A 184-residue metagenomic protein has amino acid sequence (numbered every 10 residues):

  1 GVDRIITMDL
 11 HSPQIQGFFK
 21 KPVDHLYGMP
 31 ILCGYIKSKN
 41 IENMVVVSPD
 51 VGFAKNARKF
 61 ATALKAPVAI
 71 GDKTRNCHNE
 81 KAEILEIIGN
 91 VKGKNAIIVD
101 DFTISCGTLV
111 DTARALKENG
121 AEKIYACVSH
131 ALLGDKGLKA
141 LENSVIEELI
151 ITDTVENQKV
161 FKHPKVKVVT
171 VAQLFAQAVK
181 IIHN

Functional and structural regions predicted by a protein language model:
G1-N184: PRPP-associated nucleotide enzymes
